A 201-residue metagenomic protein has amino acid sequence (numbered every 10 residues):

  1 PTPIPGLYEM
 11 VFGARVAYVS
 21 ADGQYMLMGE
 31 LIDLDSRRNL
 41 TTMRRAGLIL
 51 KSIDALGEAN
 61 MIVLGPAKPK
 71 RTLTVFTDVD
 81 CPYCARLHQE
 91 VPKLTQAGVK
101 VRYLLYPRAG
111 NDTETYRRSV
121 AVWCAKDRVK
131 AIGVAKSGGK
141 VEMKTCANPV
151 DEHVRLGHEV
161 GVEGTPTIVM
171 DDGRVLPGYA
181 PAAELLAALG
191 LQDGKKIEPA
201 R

Functional and structural regions predicted by a protein language model:
P1-V63, K70: Extracytoplasmic c-type cytochrome modules immediately beyond a signal peptide or single-pass transmembrane anchor
L7-V11, R15-R37, G110-L186, P199-R201: Thiol/selenol-based redox catalytic cores and closely related redox-interacting motifs
L50, L185-A188: Extracytoplasmic and endomembrane cell-envelope/extracellular-matrix remodeling and assembly machinery
L64-A85, K100-Y103: Short active-site neighborhood of thiol/selenol oxidoreductases, capturing the structured segment around
H88-Q89: Histidine-anchored nucleotide/phosphate-binding helix
T95: Anion (oxyanion) recognition and catalysis
L105-P107: Residue-level recognition of beta-strand->loop/alpha-helix junctions
G190-A200: Generic C-terminal helix-cap and adjacent flexible tail
